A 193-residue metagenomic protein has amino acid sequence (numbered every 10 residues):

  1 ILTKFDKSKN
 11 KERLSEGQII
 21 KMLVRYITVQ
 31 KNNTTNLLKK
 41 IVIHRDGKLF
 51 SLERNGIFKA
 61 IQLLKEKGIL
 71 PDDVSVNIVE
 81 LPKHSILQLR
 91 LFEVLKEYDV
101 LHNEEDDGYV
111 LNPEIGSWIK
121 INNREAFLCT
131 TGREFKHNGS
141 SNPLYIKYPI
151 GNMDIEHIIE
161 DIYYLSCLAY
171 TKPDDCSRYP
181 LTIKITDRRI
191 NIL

Functional and structural regions predicted by a protein language model:
I1-L193: Long, contiguous domain-sized segments
